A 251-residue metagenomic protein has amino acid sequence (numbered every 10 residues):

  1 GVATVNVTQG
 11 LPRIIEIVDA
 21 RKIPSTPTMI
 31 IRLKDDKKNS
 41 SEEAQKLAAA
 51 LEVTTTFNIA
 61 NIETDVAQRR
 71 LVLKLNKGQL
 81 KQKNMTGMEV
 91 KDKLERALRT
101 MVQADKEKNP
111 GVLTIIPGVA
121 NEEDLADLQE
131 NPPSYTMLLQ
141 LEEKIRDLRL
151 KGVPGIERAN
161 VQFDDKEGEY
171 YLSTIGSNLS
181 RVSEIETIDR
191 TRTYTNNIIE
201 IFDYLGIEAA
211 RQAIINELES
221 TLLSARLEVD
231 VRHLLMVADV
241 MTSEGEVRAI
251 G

Functional and structural regions predicted by a protein language model:
G1-G251: Intrinsically disordered, low-complexity regulatory segments
